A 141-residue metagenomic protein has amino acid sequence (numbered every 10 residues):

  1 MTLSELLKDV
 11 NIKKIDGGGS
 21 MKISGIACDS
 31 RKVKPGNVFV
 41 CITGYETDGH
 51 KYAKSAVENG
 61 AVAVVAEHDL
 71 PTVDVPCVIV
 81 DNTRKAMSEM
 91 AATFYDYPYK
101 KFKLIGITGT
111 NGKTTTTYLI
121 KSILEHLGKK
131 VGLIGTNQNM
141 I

Functional and structural regions predicted by a protein language model:
M1-E89: N-terminal leader/targeting and accessory segments in enzymes
L7-K8, M87-I141: Phosphate-binding loop of NTP-binding sites
